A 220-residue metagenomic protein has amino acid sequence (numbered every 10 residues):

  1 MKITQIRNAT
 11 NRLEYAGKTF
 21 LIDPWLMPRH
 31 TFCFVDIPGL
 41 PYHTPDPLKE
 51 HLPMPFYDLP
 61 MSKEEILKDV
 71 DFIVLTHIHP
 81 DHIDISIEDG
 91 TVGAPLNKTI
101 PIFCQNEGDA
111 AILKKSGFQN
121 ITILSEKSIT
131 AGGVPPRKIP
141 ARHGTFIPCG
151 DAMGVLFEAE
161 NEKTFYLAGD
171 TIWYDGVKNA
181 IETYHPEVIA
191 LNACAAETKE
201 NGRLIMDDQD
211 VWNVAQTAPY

Functional and structural regions predicted by a protein language model:
M1, L96-I102, K163-F165: Short active-site oxyanion
K2-Q5, T19-D23, P135-A141, T164-D170: Active-site-proximal beta-strand elements of phosphoester/diester hydrolases
K18-T19, P95-P101, A218-Y220: A short helix->loop->beta-strand "cap" motif at the edges of active sites that frequently abuts
K18-V74, I85-G90, T145-F146, W173-T183: Pre-active-site segment of Zn-dependent metallo-hydrolases
I22-D23, E50-M54, D69-D81, F103-N106 (+2 more regions): Active-site neighborhood of phospho(di)ester-bond hydrolases with catalytic His/Asp-centered motifs
M27-R29, I78-I83, D109-I112, K127-T130 (+3 more regions): Active-site environment of divalent metal-dependent phosphoester hydrolases
L48-E50, C104, I172-Y220: Cap/insert and terminal regions of metallo-dependent hydrolase folds
C104-E162: Metallo-beta-lactamase
